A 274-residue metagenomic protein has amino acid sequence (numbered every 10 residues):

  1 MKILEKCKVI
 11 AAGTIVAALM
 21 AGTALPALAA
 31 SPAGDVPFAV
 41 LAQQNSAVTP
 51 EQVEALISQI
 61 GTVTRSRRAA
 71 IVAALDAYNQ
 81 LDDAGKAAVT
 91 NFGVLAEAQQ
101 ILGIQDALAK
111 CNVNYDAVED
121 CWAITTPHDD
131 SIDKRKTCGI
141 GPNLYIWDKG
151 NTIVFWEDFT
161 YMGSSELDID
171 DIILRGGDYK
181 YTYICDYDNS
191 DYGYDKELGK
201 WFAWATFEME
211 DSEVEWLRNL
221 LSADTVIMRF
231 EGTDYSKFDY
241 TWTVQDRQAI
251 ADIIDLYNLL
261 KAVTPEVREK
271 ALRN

Functional and structural regions predicted by a protein language model:
E5-A29: Sec-dependent N-terminal signal peptides of Gram-positive bacterial secreted proteins and lipoproteins
I15, L25, A74, V214-W216: Generic detector of short, well-ordered, non-transmembrane alpha-helical segments enriched in hydrophobic residues
A21-Q44: Sec-dependent signal peptide cleavage junction
L28-P32, Q100-N274: A generic "folded-domain core" signal
Q44-Q105: Beta-rich interaction/scaffold domains
